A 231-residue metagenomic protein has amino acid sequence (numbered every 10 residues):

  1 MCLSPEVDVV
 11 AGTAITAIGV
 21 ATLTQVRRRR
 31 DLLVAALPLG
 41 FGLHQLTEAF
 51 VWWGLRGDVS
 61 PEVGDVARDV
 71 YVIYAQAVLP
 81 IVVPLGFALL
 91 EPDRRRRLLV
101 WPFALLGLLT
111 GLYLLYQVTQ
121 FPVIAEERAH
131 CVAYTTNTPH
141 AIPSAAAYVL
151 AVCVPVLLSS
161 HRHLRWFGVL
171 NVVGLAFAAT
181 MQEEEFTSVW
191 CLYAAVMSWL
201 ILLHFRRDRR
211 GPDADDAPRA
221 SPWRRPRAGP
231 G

Functional and structural regions predicted by a protein language model:
M1-A17: Hydrophobic transmembrane alpha-helical segments in integral membrane proteins
T13-V20, P84, Y148-P155, L170-A179: Hydrophobic, membrane-inserted alpha-helices
I18-L23, A49-L105: Internal transmembrane alpha-helix with an interfacial aromatic "cap," most often the third helix
T24-A35, A88-P102, L157-L164: Membrane-interface helix-boundary motifs at transmembrane edges
A36-G40, A104-L106, W166-F177: Central hydrophobic cores of alpha-helical transmembrane segments in multi-pass integral membrane proteins
G86-A151: Membrane-proximal helix-loop-helix units in multi-pass membrane proteins
E184-M197: Loop-to-transmembrane alpha-helix initiation sites
H204-R225: Membrane-interface capping segments at transmembrane-helix boundaries
